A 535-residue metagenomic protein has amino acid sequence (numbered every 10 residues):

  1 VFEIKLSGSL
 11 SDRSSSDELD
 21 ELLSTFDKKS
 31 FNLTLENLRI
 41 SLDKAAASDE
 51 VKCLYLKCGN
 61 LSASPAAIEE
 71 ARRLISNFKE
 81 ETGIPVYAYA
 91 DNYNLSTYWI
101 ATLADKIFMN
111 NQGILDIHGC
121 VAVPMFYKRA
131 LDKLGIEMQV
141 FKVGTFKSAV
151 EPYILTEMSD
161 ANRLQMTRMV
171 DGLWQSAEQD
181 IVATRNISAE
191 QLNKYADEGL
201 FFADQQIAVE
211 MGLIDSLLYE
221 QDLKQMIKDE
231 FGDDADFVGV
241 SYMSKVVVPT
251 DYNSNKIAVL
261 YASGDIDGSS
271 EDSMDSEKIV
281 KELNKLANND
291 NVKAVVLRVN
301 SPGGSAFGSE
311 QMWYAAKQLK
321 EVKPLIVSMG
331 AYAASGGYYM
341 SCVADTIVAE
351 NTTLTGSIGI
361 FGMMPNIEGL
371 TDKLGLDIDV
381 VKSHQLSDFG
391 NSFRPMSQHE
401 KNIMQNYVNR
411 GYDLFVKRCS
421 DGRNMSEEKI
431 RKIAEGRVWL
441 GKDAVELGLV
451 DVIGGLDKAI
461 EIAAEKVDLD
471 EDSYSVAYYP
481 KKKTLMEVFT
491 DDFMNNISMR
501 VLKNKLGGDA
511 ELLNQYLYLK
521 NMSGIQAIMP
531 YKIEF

Functional and structural regions predicted by a protein language model:
V1-L19, I114, L131-A149, V182 (+3 more regions): Hydrophobic targeting/anchoring helices
L6-P124, P249-L370: Cleft-lining beta-strand/loop regions that shape enzyme active-site pockets
Y89-D91, F141, V240, S328 (+2 more regions): Conserved beta-strand termini and adjacent loop/short-helix elements that scaffold enzyme active sites in alpha/beta
K128-M226, E368, D372-L447, D451-I453 (+2 more regions): Charged, glycine-interspersed solvent-exposed loop segments at helix/strand-loop junctions that cap or gate access
A183-T184, D215-K256, F361, V416-G422 (+1 more regions): C-terminal long alpha-helix characteristic of the crotonase
S254-I257, Y261-N291, Y407, Y479-F535: Intrinsic disorder and flexible/low-complexity segments
Y261-G264, V299-S301, M329-A331, N351-T353 (+8 more regions): Active-site proximal loops enriched in glycine and acidic residues that flank catalytic Cys/His/Asp and coordinate
A306-Q311, D443-E446, V488-D492: Short glycine/threonine-rich loop-to-helix capping motif typified by GTGT followed within a few residues by an Asp-Pro
